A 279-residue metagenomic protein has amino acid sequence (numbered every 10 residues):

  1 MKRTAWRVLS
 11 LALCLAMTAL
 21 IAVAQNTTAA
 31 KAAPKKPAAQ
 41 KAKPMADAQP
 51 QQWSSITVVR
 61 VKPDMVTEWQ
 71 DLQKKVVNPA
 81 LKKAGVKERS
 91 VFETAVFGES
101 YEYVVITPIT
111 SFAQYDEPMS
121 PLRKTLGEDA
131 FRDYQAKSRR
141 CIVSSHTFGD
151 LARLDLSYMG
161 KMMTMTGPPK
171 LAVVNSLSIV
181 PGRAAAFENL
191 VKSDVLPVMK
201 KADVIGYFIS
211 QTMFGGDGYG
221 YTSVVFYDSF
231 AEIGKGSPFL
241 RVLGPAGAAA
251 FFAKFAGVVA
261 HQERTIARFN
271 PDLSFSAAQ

Functional and structural regions predicted by a protein language model:
M1-R7: N-terminal secretory signal peptides that target proteins for export/translocation
K2, L20-A29: N-terminal acidic, proline/glycine-rich, low-complexity intrinsically disordered segments
S10-L20: Bacterial N-terminal signal peptides
Q25-Q279: Short S/T/G/P-rich N-terminal loop/turn motif that feeds into the first structured element of a domain
